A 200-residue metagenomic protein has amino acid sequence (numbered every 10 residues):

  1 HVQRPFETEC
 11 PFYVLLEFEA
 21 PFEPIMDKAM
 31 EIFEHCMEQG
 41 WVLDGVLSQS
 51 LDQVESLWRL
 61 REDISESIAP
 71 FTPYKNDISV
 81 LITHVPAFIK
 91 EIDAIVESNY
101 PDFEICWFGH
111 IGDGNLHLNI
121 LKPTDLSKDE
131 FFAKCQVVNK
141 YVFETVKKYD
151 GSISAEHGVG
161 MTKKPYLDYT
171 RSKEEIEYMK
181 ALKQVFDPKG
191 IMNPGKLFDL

Functional and structural regions predicted by a protein language model:
H1-L200: Noncatalytic alpha-helical scaffold of FAD-dependent oxidoreductases
